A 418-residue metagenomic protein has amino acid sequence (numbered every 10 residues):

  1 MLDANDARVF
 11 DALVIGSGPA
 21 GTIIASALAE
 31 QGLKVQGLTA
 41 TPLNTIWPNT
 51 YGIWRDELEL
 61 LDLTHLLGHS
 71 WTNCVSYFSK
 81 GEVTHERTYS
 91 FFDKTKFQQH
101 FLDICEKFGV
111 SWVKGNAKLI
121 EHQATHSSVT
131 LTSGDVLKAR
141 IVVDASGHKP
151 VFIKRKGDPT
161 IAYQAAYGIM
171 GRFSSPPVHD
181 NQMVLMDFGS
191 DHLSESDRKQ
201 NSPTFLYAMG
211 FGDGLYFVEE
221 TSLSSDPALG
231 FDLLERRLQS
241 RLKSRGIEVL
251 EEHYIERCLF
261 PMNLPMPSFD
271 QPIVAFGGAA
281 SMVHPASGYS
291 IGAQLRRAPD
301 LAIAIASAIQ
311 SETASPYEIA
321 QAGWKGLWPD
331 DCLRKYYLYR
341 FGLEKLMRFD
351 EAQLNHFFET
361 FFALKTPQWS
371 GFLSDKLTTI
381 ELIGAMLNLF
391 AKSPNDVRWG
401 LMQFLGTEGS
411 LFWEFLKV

Functional and structural regions predicted by a protein language model:
L2-G37: N-terminal Rossmann-like FAD-binding beta1-loop-alpha1 element of flavoenzymes
I15, D144-A145, A275: Redox-cofactor binding/interface segments in oxidoreductases and associated redox assembly factors
A20, L43, K149: Conserved Rossmann-like nucleotide-cofactor binding loop
I23, A27-F78: N-terminal FAD cofactor-binding segment of flavoenzymes
R55-N116, I120-T125: A conserved beta-strand/loop capping segment in the N-terminal third of enzymes that catalyze redox or closely related
F108-E248: Predominantly flavin-linked oxidoreductase catalytic cores and closely associated redox partners
S222-A304, Y317: FAD/FMN-dependent oxidoreductases across multiple families
I303-V418: Long, low-complexity C-terminal extensions of enzymes
